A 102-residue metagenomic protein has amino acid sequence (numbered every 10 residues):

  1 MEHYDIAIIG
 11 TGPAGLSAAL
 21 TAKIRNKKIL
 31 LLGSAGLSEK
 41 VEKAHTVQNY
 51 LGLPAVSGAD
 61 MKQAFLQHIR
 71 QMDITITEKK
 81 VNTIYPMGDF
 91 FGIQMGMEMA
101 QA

Functional and structural regions predicted by a protein language model:
M1-A14: Beta1/beta-strand and adjacent pyrophosphate-binding region of the FAD-binding site in flavoprotein oxidoreductases
E2-Y4, M95-A102: Core beta-strand elements of the Rossmann-like FAD/NAD(P) dinucleotide-binding domain in flavoenzyme oxidoreductases
A7-I9, I24-K43: Glycine-rich FAD pyrophosphate-binding loop
G12-S17, D60: Gly/Ser/Thr-rich beta-alpha loop segments that engage phosphate groups in nucleotides
G15, S38, V56: Flexible, glycine-rich phosphate/dinucleotide-binding loops and adjacent beta-alpha linkers at cofactor/substrate
S17, G36, A64: Short Gly/charged-rich anion-binding patches and loops
A19, K23: Gly/Ala-rich phosphate-binding loop of Rossmann-like dinucleotide-binding domains, activating on the conserved
E42-M99: N-terminal Rossmann-like dinucleotide/flavin-binding domain of flavoprotein oxidoreductases that bind FAD/FMN
